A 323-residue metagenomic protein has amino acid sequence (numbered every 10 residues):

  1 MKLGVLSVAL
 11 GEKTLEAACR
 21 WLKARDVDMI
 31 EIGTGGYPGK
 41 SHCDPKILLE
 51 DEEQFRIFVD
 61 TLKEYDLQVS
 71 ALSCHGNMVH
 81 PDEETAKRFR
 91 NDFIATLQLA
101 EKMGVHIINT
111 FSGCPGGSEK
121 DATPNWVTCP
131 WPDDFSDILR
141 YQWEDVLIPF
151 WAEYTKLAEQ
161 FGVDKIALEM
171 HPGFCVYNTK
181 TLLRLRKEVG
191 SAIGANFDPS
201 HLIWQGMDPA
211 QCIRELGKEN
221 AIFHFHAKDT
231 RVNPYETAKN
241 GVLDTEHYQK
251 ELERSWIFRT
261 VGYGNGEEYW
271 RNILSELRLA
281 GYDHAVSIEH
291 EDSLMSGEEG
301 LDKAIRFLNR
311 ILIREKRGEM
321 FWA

Functional and structural regions predicted by a protein language model:
K2, I30, L72, W131-Y263 (+1 more regions): Acidic/histidine-rich catalytic cores of soluble enzymes
V5, L22, I30, L62 (+10 more regions): Conserved, mostly hydrophobic/aromatic
L6-L10, G33-Y37, C74-N77, G113-P115 (+4 more regions): Active-site beta-loop-alpha junctions enriched in small/polar residues
E16, W21, I57-Y65, M78-G194 (+1 more regions): Active-site acidic/histidine proton-transfer and metal-coordination neighborhood in alpha/beta enzyme cores
A18-P38, G104: Catalytic domains of carbohydrate-active enzymes, especially glycoside hydrolases
V27, A100, V105, V163 (+2 more regions): A structural motif
G33-I57, P115-E119: Glycine-rich, proline-tolerant flexible connector loops at the mouths of alpha/beta enzymes
G297-R317: C-terminal helical cap(s) of enzyme catalytic domains, especially alpha/beta-barrels
